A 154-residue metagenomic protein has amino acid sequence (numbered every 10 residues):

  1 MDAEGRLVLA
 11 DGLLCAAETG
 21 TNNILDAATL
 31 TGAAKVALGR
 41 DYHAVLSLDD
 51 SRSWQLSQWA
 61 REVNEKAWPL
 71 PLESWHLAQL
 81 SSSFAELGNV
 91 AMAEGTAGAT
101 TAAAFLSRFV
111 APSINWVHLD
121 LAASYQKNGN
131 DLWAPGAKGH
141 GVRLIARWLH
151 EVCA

Functional and structural regions predicted by a protein language model:
M1-A154: A generic structural signal for tightly packed, nonpolar segments enriched in small/aliphatic residues
